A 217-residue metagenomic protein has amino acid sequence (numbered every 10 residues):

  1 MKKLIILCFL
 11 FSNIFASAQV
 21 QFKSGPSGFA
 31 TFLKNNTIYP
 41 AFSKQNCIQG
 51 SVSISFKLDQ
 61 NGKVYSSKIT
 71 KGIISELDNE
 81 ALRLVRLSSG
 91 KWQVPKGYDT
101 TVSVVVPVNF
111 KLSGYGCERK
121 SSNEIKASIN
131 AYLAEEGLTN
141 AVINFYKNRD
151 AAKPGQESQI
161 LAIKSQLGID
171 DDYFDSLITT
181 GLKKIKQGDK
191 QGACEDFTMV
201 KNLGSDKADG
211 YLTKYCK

Functional and structural regions predicted by a protein language model:
K3-I14: Sec-dependent N-terminal signal peptides
A16-Y39, R83-L84, G116-K153: Acidic, low-complexity proline/glycine/alanine-rich linker and hinge segments
Q19-K23, Y39-K44, R83-S122, G192: Short, positively biased Gly/Pro-containing turn/loop motifs at secondary-structure boundaries
S24-T31, N35, D59, K63-V94: A short, well-structured alpha-helical segment
K34, I38, R86-G90, K186 (+1 more regions): Sec-exported extracytoplasmic/periplasmic mature domains
K44-G50: Short loop/turn motifs at secondary-structure junctions and domain boundaries
E157-K217: Alpha-helical protein-protein interaction scaffolds
